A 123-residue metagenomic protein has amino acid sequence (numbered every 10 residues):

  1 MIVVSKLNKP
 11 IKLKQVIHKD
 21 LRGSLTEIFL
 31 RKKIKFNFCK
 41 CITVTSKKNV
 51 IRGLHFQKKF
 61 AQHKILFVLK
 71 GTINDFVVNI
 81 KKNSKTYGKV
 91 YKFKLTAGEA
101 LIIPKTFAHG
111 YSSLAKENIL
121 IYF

Functional and structural regions predicted by a protein language model:
M1-L95, K116-N118: Non-catalytic, conserved peripheral segments adjacent to functional cores
K94-A115: Conserved metal-binding segment of the jelly-roll/cupin
L120-F123: N-terminal secretory/targeting leader peptides
